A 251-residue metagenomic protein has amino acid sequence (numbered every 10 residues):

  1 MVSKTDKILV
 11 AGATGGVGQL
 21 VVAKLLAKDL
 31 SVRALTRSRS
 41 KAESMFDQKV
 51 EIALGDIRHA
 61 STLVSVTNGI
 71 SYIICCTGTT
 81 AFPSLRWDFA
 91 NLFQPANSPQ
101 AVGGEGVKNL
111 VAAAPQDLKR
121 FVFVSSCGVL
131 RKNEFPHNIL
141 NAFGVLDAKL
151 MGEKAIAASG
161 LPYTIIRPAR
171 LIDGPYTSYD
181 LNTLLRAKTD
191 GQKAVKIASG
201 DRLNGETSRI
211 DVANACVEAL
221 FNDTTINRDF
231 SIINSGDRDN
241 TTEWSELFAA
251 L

Functional and structural regions predicted by a protein language model:
V2-L30: N-terminal Rossmann NAD(P)H-binding glycine-rich loop of SDR-like oxidoreductase domains
A13, A34-Q116: NAD(P)H-binding glycine-rich loop region in Rossmannoid oxidoreductase-like domains and their noncatalytic homologs
V17, I73, I166, V212-C216 (+1 more regions): Non-catalytic, hydrophobic alpha-helical segments
V17-V21, L110, G152, C216: Hydrophobic residues within alpha-helices that form the first helical element adjacent to the glycine-rich loop
T79-G191: Glycine-/Pro-rich loop/turn segments that contact NAD(P) or position catalytic residues in Rossmann-like domains
G106-V107, A148, G200-E218: Substrate-positioning beta->alpha
A187-T207: A conserved pocket-lining segment of Rossmann-fold NAD(P)-dependent short-chain dehydrogenase/reductase
T207-L251: Alpha-helical substrate-binding/gating segment
